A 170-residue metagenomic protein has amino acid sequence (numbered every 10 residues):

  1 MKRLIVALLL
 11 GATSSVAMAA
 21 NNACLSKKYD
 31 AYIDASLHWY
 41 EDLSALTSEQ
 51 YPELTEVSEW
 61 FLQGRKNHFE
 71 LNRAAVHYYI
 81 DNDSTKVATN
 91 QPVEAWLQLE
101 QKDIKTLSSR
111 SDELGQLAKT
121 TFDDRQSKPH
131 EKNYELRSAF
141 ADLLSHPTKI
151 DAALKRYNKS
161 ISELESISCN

Functional and structural regions predicted by a protein language model:
K2-L9: Sec-dependent signal peptide recognition, specifically the positively charged N-region followed immediately by
S14-A17: N-terminal signal peptide c-region/cleavage motif recognized by signal peptidases
A19-H68, S166, N170: Immediate post-signal-peptide N-terminus of mature secreted/exported proteins
N21-C24, K28-A31, A35-H38, D42 (+7 more regions): Residue preference for a single heptad-register face of alpha-helical coiled-coils
Y29, T47, S109-N170: C-terminal amphipathic alpha-helix
D42-I104: Alpha-helical segments in soluble extracytoplasmic regions
